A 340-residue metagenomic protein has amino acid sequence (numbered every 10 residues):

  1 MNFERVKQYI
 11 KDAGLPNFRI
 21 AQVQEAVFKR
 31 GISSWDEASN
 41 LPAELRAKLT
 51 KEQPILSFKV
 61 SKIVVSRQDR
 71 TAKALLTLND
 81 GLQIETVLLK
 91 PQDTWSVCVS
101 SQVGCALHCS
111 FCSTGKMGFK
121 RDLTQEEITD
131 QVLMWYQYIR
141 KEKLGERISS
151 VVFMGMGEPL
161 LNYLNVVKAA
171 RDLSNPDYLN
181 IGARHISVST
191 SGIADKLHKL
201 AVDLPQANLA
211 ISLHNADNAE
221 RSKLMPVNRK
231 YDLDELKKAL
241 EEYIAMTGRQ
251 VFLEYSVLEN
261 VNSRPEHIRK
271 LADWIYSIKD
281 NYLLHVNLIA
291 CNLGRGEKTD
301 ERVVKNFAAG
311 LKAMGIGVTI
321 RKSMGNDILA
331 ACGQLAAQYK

Functional and structural regions predicted by a protein language model:
M1-L82, K90, E241-Q250, Y255-K340: Auxiliary Fe-S-binding modules of radical SAM enzymes
S66, S100-S101, S189, S212: Short linear Ser/Thr-Pro motifs
R70, W95, R147-S150: Exposed loop/turn and edge beta-strand positions of beta-sandwich/beta-sheet ligand-binding modules
E85: Basic, low-complexity intrinsically disordered segments
L88-L89, N165: Residue-level structural signal for beta-strand termini and adjacent loop
K90-M134: Canonical Radical SAM [4Fe-4S] cluster-binding loop centered on the CxxxCxxC motif and its immediate flanking residues
L123, G192, S323-D327: Short beta->alpha linker loops
Y136-M314: Conserved AdoMet/S-adenosylmethionine-binding subsite of the radical SAM
